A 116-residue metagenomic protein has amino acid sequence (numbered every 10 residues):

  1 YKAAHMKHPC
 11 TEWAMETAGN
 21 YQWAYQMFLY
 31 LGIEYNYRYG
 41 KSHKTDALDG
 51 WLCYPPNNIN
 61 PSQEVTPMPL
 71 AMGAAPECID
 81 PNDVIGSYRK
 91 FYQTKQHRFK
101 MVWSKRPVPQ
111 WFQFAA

Functional and structural regions predicted by a protein language model:
A3-K7, T11-A116: Sequence termini and other peripheral, non-core segments
